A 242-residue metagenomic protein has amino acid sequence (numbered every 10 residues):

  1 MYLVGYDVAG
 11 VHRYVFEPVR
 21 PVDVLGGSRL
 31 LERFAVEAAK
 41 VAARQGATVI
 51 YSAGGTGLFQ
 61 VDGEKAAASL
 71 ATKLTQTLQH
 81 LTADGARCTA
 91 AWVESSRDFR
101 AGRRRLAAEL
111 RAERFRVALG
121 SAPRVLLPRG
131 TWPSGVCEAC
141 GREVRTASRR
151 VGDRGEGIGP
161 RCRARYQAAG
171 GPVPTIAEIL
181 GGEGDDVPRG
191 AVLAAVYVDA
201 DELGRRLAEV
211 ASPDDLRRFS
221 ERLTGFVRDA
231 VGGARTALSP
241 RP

Functional and structural regions predicted by a protein language model:
M1-P242: Regulatory and interdomain segments flanking nucleotide-handling catalytic cores in signaling/defense enzymes
